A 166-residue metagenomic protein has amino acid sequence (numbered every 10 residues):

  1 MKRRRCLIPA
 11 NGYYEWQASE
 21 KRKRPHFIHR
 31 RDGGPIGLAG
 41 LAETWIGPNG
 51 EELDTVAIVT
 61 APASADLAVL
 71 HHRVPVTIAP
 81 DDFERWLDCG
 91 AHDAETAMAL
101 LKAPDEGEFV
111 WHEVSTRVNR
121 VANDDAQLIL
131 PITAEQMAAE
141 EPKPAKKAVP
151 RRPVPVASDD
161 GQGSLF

Functional and structural regions predicted by a protein language model:
M1-F166: A structured binding-face within diverse protein domains that lines the active/interaction site
